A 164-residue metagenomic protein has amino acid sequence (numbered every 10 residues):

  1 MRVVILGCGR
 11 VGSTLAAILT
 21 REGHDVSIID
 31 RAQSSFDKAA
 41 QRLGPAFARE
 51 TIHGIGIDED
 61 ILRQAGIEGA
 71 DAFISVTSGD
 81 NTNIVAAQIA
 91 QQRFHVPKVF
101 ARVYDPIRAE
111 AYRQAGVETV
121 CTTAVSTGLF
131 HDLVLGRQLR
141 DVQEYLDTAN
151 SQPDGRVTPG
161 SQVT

Functional and structural regions predicted by a protein language model:
M1-T164: Cytosolic regulatory regions of ion transport systems
